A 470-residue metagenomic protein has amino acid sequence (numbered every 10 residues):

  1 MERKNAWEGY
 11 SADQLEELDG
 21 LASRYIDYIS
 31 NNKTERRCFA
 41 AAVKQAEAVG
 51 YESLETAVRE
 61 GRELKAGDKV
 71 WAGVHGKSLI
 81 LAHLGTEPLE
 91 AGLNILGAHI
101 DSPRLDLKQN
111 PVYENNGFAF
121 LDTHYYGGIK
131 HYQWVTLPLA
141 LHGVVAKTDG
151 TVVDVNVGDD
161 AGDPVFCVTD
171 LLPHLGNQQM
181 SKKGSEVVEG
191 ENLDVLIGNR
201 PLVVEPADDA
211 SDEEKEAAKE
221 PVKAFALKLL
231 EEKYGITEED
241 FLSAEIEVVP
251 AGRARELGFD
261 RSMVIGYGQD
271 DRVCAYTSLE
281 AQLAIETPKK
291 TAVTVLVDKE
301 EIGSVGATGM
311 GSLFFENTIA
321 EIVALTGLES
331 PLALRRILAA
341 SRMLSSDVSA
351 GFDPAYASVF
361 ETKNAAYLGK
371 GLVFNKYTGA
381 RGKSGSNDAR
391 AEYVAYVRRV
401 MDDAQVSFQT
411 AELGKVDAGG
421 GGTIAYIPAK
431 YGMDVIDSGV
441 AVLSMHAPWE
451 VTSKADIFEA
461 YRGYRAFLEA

Functional and structural regions predicted by a protein language model:
M1-A470: N-terminal hydrophobic/helix-forming segments and targeting peptides
